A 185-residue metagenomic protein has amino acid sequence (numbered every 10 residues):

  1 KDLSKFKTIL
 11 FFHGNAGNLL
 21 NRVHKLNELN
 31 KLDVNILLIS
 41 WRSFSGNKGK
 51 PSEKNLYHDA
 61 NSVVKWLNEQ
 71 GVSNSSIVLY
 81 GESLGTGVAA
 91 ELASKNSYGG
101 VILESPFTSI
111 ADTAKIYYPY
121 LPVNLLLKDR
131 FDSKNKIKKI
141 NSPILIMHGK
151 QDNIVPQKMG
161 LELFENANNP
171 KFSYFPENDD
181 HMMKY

Functional and structural regions predicted by a protein language model:
K1-W66, S75, A93: Membrane-embedded segments
K25, S133, S142, P156-E165: Short alpha-helix in the alpha/beta-hydrolase fold that links the catalytic acid
S40, E104-S105, P176: Alpha/beta-hydrolase-fold catalytic nucleophile elbow
W66-Q70, N74-Y118: Primarily recognizes the serine-hydrolase "nucleophile elbow" in alpha/beta-hydrolase and SGNH/GDSL folds
G99, P106-S142: Mobile cap/lid helix-loop segments that gate and shape the active-site cleft of serine hydrolases
K139-N141, L145-D152: Short beta-strand/loop motif that positions the catalytic acidic residue of the alpha/beta-hydrolase fold
K150-V155, D180-M183: Acidic catalytic loop of the alpha/beta-hydrolase fold
L161-M182: Catalytic histidine neighborhood in serine/cysteine hydrolases with alpha/beta-hydrolase-type architecture
